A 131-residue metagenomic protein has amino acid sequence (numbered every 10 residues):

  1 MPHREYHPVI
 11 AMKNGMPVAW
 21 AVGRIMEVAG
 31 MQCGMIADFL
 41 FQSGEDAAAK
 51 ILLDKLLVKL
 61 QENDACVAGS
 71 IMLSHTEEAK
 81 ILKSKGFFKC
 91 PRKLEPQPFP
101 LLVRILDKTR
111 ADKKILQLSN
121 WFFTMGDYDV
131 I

Functional and structural regions predicted by a protein language model:
M1-E5: Active-site rim helix/loop that mediates acceptor-substrate recognition in acyltransferases
H7, K13, V22-I131: Active-site/acyl-donor-binding loops of N-acyltransferases
G15-P17: Residue-level signal for glycine
